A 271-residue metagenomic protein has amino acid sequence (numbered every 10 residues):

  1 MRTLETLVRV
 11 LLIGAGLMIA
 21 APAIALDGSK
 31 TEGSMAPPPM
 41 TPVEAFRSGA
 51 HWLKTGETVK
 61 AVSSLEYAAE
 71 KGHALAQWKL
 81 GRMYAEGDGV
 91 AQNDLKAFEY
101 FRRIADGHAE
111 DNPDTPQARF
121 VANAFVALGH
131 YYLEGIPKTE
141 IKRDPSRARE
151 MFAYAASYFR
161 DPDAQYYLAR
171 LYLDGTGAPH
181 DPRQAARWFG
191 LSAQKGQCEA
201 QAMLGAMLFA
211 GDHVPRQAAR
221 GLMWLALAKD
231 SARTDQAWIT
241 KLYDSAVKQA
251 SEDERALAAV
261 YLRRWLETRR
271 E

Functional and structural regions predicted by a protein language model:
A20-S63, K71: N-terminal leader/linker segments that initiate helical-solenoid repeat arrays
S34, A69, I104-A122, Y154-F159: Flexible helix-coil transition and linker loops at the boundaries of alpha-helical arrays
A45-W52, K79-E86, I104, F125-P137 (+3 more regions): Hydrophobic face of amphipathic alpha-helices that form TPR/SEL1-like repeat modules and related alpha-solenoid
K54-T55, E70, D88-Q92, D114-A118 (+8 more regions): Short coil/turn and helix-start
L95-G107, P215-D235, V260-L266: TPR/TPR-like (Sel1-like) alpha-helical repeat modules
T234-E271: Terminal, low-structured helical/coil segments at or just beyond the last alpha-helical repeat
